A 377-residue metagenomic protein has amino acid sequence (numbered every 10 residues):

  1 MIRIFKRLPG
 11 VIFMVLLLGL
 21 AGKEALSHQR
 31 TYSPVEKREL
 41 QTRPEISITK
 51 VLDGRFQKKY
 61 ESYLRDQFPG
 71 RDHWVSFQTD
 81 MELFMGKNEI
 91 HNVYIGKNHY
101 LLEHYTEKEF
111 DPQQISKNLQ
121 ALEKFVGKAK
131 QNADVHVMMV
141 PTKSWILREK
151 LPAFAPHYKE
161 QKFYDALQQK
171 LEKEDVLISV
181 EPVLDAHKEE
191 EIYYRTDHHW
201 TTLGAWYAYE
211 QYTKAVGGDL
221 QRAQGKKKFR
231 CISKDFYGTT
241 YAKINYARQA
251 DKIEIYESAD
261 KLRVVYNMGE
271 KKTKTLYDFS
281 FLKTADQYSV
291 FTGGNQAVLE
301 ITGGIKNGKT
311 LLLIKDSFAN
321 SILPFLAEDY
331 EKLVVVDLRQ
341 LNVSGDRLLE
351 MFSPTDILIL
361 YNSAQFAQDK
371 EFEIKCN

Functional and structural regions predicted by a protein language model:
M1-N377: Extracellular glycan-modifying ectodomains
